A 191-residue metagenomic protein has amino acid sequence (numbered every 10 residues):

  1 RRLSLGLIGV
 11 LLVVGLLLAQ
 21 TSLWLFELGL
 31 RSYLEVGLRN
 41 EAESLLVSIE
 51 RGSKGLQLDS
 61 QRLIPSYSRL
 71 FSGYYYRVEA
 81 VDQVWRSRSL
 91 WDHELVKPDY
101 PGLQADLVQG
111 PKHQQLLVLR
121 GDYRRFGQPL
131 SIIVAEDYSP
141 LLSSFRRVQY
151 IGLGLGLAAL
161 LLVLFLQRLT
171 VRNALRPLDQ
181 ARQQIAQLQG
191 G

Functional and structural regions predicted by a protein language model:
R1-Y74, S143: Juxtamembrane segments flanking the first transmembrane helix of membrane-anchored signal-transduction proteins
A19-L30, I151, L155, A159-L175: Cytosolic-side ends of inner-membrane transmembrane helices, especially those that anchor bacterial signal-transduction
A42, Y138, R182-I185: Short amphipathic alpha-helical/adjacent loop interface patches that line ligand and macromolecule-binding sites
V47-S48, L56-H113: Extracytoplasmic ligand-binding sensor domains of the Cache superfamily
K112-R124, L130: A short beta-strand signature within small-molecule sensing/ligand-binding domains used in signal transduction
F126-G127, V134-G154: Helix-start (N-cap) segments at beta->loop->alpha junctions that couple sensory/regulatory domains to adjoining helices
N173-G191: Membrane-proximal alpha-helical signal-transduction linkers
